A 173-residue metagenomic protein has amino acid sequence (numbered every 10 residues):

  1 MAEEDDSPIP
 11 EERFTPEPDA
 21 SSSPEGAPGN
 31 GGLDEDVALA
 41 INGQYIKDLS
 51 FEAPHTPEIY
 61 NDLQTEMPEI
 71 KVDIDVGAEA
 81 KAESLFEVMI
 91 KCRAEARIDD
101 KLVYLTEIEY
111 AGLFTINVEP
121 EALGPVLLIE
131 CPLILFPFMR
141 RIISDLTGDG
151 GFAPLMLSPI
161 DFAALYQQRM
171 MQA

Functional and structural regions predicted by a protein language model:
A2-I134, R141-A173: N-terminal intrinsically disordered, cationic/polar leader segments that include organellar targeting peptides
